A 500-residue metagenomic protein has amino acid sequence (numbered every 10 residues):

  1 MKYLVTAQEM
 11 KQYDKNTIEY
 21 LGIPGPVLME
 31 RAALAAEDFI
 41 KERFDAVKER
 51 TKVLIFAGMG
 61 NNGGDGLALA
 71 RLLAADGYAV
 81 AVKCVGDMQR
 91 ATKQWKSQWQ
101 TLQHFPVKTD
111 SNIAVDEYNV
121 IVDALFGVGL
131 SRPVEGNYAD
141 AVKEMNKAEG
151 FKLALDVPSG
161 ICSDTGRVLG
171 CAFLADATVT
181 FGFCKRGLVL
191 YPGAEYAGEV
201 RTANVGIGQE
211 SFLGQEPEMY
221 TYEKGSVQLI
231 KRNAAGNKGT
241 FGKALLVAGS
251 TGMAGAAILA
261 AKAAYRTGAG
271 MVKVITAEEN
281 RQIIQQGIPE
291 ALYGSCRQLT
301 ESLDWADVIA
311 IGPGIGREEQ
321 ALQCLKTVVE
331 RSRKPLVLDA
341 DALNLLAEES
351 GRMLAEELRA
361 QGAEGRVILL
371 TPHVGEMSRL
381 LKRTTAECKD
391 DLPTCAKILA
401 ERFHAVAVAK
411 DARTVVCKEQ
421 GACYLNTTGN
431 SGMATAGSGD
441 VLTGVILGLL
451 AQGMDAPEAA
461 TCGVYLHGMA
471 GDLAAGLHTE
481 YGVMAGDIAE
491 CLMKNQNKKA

Functional and structural regions predicted by a protein language model:
M1-V82, T92, A177, L188-A340 (+2 more regions): Small-residue (G/A/S/T)-rich helix-start motifs and N-terminal tracts that mark the onset
A68-N146, Q282-G294, T300-E301: N-terminal small/polar loop signature for handling phosphorylated ligands or for N-terminal nucleophile
G86-Q89, P158-S159, A342: Short beta-alpha junction loops
K108-T109, F173, V416: Generic preference for hydrophobic/aromatic residues in regular secondary structure cores
N119-V120, L125-P217: Internal gly/pro-rich beta-alpha loop/helix module that stabilizes soluble enzyme cofactors or their anionic handles
